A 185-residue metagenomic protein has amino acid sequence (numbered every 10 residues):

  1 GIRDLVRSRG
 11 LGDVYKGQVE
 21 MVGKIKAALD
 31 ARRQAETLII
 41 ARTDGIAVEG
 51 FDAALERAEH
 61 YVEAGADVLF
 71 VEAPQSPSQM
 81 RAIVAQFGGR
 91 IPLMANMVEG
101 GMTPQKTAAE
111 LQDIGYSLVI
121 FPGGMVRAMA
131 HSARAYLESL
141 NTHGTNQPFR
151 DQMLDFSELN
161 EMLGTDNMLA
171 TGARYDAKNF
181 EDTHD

Functional and structural regions predicted by a protein language model:
G1-L11, Y15: Single conserved hydrophobic/aromatic residue that forms the stacking wall/gate of nucleotide- or nucleobase-binding
D13-I40, S76-G101: Alpha-helix-loop-beta-strand connector modules within alpha/beta enzyme cores
A28, Y61, L111: Conserved, mostly hydrophobic/aromatic
E49-E59, T103-E110: Short, acidic/polar
L55-A64, V71-E72: Acidic/histidine-rich catalytic cores of soluble enzymes
A64-G65, I114: Structural motif
A66-P77, M94-E99, I120-P122: Catalytic beta/alpha-barrel core
M97-D185: C-terminal alpha-helical cap/extension of soluble enzyme domains
